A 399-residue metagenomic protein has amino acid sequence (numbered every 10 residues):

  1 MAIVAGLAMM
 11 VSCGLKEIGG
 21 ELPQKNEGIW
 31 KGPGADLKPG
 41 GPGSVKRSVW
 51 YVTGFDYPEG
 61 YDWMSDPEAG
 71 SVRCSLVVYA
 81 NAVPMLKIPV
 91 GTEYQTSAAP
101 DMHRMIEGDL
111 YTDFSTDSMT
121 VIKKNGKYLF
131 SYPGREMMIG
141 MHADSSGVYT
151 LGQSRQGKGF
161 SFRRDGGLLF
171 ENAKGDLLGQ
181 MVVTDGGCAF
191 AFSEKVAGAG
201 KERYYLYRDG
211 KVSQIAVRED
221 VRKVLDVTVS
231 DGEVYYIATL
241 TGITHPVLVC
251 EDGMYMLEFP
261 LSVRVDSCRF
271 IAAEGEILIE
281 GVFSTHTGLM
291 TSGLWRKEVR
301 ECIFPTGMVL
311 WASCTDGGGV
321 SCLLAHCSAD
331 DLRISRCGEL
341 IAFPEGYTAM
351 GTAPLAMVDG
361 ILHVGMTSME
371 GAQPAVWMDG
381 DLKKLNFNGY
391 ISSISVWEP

Functional and structural regions predicted by a protein language model:
M1-S12: Sec-dependent bacterial lipoprotein signal peptides
M10-S48: Bacterial Sec-dependent N-terminal signal peptides
K46-G60, H103-S115, G147-S154, G187-K195 (+4 more regions): Short beta-strand elements that form the blades of beta-propeller/WD-repeat-like and other beta-sheet-rich scaffold
P58-V77, D117-I122, Q156-S161, A197-Y205 (+4 more regions): Structural motif
P84-T92, G126-Y132, G166-N172, K211-V217 (+4 more regions): A short beta-strand motif characteristic of beta-propeller blades
E93-E107, R135-S145, G175-G186, D220-S230 (+4 more regions): Repeated scaffold domains used in trafficking and secretory/extracellular systems, primarily beta-propellers
M181, G187-K195, R203-D209, Q214-W295 (+3 more regions): Acidic, serine/threonine- and glycine-rich low-complexity intrinsically disordered segments that serve as flexible
A356, V364-G365, A372-P399: Blade-level signature of beta-propeller repeat domains, shared across WD40, Kelch, NHL, RCC1 and BNR/Asp-box propellers
